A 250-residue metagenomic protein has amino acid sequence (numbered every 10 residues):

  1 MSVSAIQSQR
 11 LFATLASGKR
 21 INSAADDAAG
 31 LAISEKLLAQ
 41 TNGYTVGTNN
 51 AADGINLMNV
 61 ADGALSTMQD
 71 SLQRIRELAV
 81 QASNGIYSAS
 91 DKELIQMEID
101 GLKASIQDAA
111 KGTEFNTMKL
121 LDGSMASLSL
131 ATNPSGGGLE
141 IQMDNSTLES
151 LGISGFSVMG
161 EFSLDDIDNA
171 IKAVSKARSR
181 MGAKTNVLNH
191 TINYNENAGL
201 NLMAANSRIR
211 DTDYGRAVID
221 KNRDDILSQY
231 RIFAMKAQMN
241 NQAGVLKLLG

Functional and structural regions predicted by a protein language model:
M1-K19, L200-G250: Proline-poor, low-complexity alpha-helical tail modules
V3, A39, G63, M97 (+5 more regions): DHp/HisKA dimerization-phosphoacceptor four-helix bundle of two-component histidine kinases and homologous
I6, V60-M68, N186-L188, N193 (+1 more regions): Amphipathic, heptad-repeat-like alpha-helical segments
L15, D108-G182, N186: Polar, low-complexity export/assembly segments characteristic of proteins that are secreted or assemble on the cell
A16-G101, Q107-G123, G182, L188 (+1 more regions): Structural signature of extracellular appendage/secretion-system components
A25, M125, P134-G136, D213-Y214 (+1 more regions): Short coil/loop "hinge" linkers that interrupt or connect long alpha-helical coiled-coils or helical hairpins
G30, I106, I141, R231: Residue-level signature of catalytic and energy-coupling elements of molecular machines, predominantly ATP/GTP-dependent
G160-Q229: Type III/flagellar export substrates
